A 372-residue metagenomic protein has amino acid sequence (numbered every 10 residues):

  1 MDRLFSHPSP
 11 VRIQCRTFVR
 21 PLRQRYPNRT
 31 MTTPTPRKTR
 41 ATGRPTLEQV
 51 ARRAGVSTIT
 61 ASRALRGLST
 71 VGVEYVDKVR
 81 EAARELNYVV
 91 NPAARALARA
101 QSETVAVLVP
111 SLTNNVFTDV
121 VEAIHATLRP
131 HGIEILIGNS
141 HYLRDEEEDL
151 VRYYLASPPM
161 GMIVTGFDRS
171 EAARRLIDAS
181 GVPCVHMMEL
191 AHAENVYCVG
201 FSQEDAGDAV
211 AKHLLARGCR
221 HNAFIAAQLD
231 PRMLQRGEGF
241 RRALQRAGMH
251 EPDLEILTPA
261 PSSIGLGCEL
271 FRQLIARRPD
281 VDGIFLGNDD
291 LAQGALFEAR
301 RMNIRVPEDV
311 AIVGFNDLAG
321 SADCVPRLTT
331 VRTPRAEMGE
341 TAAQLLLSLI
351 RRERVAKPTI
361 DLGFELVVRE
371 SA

Functional and structural regions predicted by a protein language model:
D2-A41, E85, A123-H131, L155 (+2 more regions): Bacterial carbohydrate/catabolite-sensing allosteric modules
F5-E103: N-terminal helix-turn-helix DNA-binding module of bacterial transcription factors
T32, V73-E74, L86-Y153, P158-G161 (+1 more regions): Amphipathic helical "hinge" segments at domain boundaries
R53, T58-R63, L97-T113, H213 (+1 more regions): Short beta-strand segments enriched in small/hydrophobic residues
R66, S111-N114, H141-Y142, D168 (+2 more regions): Short histidine/acidic/glycine/proline-rich micro-motifs that form metal- and phosphate-coordinating active-site loops
Y75, V116-V120, E147, A173-L176 (+3 more regions): Residues at alpha-helix caps and immediate loop-helix transition turns in enzyme cores, especially N- and C-cap
H141-R144, T165-S170, D290: Short beta->alpha connector loops
G161-A173, H186-N195: Acidic, Gly/Pro-rich loop/turn segments at junctions of secondary structure
